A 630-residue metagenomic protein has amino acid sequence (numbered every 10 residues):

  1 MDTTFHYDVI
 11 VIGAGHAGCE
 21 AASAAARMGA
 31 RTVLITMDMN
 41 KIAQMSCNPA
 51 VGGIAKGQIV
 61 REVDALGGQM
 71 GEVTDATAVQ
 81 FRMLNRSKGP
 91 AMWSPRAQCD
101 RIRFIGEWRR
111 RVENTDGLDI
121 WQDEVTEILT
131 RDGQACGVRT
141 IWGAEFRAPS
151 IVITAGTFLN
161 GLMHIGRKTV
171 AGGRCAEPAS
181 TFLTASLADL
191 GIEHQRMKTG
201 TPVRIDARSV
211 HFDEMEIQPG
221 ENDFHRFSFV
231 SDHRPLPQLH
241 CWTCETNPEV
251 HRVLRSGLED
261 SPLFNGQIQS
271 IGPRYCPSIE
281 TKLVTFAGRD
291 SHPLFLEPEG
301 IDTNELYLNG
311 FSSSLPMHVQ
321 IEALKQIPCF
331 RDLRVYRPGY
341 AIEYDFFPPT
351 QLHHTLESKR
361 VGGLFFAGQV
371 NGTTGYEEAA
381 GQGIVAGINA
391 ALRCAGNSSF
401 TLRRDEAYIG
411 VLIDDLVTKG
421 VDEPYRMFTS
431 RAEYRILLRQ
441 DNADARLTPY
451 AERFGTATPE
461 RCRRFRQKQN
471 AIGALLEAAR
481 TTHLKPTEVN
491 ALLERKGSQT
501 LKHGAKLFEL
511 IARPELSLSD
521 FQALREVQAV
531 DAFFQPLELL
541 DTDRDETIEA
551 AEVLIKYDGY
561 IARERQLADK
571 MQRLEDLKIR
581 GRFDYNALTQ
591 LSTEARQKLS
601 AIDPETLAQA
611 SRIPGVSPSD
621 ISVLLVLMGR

Functional and structural regions predicted by a protein language model:
T3-A17: Beta1/beta-strand and adjacent pyrophosphate-binding region of the FAD-binding site in flavoprotein oxidoreductases
F5-Y7, I141-S150: Core beta-strand elements of the Rossmann-like FAD/NAD(P) dinucleotide-binding domain in flavoenzyme oxidoreductases
S23-E127, W142, S150, T154-R174 (+4 more regions): Conserved N-terminal/central alpha/beta ligand/cofactor-binding core
D38-N40, K56, T184-I321, I409 (+2 more regions): An anion/pyrophosphate-binding glycine-rich loop and adjacent beta-alpha core in soluble alpha-beta enzymes
L129-E145: Conserved beta-strand-loop-beta-strand element in the redox core of flavoprotein oxidoreductases
Y307-T373, T401-D414, D543-K598, D603: A glycine-rich dinucleotide-binding beta-alpha-beta segment and adjacent secondary-structure elements that constitute
A379-F400: Internal hydrophobic alpha-helix adjacent to the cofactor/substrate pocket in enzyme cavities
R431, T448-D620, V626-G629: Extended, charge-enriched "interface" segments that sit outside catalytic cores
